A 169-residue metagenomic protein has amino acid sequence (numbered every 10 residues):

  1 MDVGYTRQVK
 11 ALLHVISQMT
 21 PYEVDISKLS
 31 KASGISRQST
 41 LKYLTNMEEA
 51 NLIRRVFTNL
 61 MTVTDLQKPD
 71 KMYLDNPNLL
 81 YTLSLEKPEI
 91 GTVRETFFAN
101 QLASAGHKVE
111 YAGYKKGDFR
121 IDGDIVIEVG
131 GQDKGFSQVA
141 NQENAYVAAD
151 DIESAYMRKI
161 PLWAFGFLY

Functional and structural regions predicted by a protein language model:
M1-Y111: Accessory nucleic acid-recognition modules appended to NTPase machines
D75, V129, A148-D150: Generic beta-sheet signal
I90, Q132-N141, A155-M157: Active-site-adjacent loop/helix micro-motif of nuclease/hydrolase catalytic cores
L102, F119-G131: Conserved catalytic cores of phosphodiester-cleaving nucleases, focusing on short active-site segments
E110-K115, Q132-K134: A short, acidic, amphipathic alpha-helical segment used as a generic capping/interface helix at domain edges
G123-V126, E143-V147: Hydrophobic beta-strand segments of well-ordered beta-sheets in folded domains
N144-Y156: Nucleic-acid nuclease catalytic cores
E153-Y169: Domain-level recognition of nuclease-like catalytic cores that cleave nucleotide substrates
